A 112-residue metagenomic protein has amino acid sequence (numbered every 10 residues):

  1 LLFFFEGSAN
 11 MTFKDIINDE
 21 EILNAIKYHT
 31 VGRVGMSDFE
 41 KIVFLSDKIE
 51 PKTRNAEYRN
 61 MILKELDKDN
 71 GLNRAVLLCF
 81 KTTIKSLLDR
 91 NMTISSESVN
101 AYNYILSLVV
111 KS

Functional and structural regions predicted by a protein language model:
L1-C79: Divalent metal-dependent catalytic cores for phosphoryl transfer on phosphate-bearing substrates
T82-S112: Charged phosphate-binding loop/patch that engages nucleotide di/tri-phosphates or the phosphate backbone of nucleic
